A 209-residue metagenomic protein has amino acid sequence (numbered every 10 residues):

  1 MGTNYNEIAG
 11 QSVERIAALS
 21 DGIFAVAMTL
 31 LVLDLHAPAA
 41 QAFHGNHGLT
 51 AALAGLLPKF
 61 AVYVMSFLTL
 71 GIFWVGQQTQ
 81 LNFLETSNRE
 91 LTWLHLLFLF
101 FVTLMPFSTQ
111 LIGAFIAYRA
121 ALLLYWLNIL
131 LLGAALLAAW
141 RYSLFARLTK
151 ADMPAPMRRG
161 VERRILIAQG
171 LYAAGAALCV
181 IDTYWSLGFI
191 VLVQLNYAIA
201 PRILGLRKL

Functional and structural regions predicted by a protein language model:
M1-L209: Multi-pass alpha-helical transmembrane bundle typical of ion/small-solute transporters and intramembrane aspartyl
